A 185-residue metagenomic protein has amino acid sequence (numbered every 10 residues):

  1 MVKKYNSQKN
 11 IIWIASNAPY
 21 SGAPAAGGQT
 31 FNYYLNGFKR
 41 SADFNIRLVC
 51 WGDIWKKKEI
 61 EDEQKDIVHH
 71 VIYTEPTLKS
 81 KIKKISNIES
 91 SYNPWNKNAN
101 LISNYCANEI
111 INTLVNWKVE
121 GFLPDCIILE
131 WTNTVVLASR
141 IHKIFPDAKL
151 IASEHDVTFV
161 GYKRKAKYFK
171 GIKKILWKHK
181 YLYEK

Functional and structural regions predicted by a protein language model:
M1-Y73: N-terminal subdomain of nucleotide-sugar transferases
I11-I14, I144-R164: Active-site proximal beta-strand in glycosyltransferases
S16-N17, W51-G52, L129-N133, E154-D156: Short, well-ordered beta-to-alpha junction loops that form the rim of enzyme active sites and present histidine/acidic
A25, K58-D62, K83-I85, R140-I141 (+1 more regions): Short aromatic-enriched loop/helix-cap "lid" or pocket-rim segments at secondary-structure transitions that line
F38-K39, I141-P146: Short, conserved loop/helix-junction motifs that constitute active-site signature segments in enzyme catalytic cores
K57, E61-S103, V157: Conserved N-terminal ligand/cofactor-binding loop architecture of enzyme catalytic domains
E63-I67, F145-P146, K167-G171: Short, hinge-like loop/turn segments at secondary-structure boundaries
K83-V136, R140, G171-K185: Conserved nucleotide-sugar donor-binding subdomain of glycosyltransferases
